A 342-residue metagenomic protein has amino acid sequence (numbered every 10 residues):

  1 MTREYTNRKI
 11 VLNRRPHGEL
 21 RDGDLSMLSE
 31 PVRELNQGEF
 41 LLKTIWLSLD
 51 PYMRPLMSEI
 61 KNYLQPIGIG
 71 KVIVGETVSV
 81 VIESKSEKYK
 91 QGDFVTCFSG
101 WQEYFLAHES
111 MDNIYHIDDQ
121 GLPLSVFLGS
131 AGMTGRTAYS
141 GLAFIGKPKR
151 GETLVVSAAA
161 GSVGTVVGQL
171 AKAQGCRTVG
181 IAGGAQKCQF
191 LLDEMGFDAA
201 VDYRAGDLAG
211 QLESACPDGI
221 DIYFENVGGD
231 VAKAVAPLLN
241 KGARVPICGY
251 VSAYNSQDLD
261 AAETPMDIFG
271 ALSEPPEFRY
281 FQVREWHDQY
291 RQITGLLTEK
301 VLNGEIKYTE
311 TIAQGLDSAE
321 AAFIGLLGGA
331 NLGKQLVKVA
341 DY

Functional and structural regions predicted by a protein language model:
T2, R14-I45: A short N-terminal beta-strand-loop micro-motif at the entrance of redox/enzyme domains
T2-Y5, R284-Y342: C-terminal hydrophobic helical "lid"/dimerization subdomain of Rossmann-like NAD(P)H-dependent oxidoreductases
P31-L49, M57-W101: Glycine-rich beta-strand-centered segment in the early N-terminal region that forms part of a ligand/cofactor-binding
I73-V80, K88-A158, E305: NAD(P)H dinucleotide-binding glycine-rich loop of Rossmann-like/cofactor-binding domains, especially the beta1-alpha1
Q102-E103, G183-L191, A262-I268: Short, glycine/polar-rich helix-capping loops at beta-to-alpha or helix-loop-helix junctions that flank or form
L128-G206: Mid-domain Rossmann-like dinucleotide-binding core that forms the NAD(H)/NADP(H) cofactor-binding site
D207-D218: Short amphipathic alpha-helix with an adjacent loop that forms part of the alpha/beta core around
D230-I306, A340-Y342: Glycine-rich phosphate-binding loop and adjacent beta-alpha segment of Rossmann(oid) nucleotide-cofactor-binding
